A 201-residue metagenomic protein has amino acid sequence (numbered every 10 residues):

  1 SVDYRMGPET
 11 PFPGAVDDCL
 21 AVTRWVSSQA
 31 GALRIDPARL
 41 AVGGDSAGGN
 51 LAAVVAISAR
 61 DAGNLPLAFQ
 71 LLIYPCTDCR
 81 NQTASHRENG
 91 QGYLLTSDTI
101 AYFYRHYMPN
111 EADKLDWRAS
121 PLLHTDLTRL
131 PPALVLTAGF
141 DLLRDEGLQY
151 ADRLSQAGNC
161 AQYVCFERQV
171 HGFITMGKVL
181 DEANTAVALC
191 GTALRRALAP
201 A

Functional and structural regions predicted by a protein language model:
S1-A201: Alpha/beta-hydrolase superfamily serine-hydrolase fold, recognizing
